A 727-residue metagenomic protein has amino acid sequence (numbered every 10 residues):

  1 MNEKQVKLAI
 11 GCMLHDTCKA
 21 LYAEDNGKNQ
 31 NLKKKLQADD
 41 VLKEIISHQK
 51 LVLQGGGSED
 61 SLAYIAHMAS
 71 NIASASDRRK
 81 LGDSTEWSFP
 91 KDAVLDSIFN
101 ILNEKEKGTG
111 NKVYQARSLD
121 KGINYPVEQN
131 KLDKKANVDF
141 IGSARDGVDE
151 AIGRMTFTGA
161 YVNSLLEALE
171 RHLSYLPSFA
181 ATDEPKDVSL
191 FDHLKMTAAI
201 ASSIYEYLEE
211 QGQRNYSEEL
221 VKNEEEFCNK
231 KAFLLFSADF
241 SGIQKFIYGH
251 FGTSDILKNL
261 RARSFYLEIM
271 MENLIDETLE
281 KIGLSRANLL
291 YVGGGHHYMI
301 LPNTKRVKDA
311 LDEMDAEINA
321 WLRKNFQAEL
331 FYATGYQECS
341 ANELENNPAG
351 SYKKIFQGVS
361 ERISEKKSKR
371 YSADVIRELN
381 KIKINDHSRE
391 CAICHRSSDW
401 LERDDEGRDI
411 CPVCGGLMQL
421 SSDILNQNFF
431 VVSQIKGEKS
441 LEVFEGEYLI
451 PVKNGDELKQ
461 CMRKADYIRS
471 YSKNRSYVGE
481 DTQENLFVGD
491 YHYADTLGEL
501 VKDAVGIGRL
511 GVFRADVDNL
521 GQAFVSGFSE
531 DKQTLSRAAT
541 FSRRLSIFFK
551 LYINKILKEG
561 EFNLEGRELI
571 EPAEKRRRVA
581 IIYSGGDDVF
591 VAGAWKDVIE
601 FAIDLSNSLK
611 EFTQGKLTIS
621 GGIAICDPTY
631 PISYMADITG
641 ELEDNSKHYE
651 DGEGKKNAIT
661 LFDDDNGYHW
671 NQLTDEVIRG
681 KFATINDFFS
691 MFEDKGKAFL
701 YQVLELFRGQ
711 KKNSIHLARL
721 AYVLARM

Functional and structural regions predicted by a protein language model:
M1-I10, A20-L21, D25-E44, V188-N223 (+1 more regions): Alpha-helical phosphate/pyrophosphate-handling elements in metalloenzyme active cores
M1-P126, Y175-A181, E224-N229, Y248-L260: Divalent metal-dependent catalytic cores for phosphoryl transfer on phosphate-bearing substrates
Q49-V52, L234, A287-I300, Q327-E345 (+4 more regions): A short glycine-enriched loop-to-beta-strand structural element that forms part of the catalytic core of nucleotide
A198-E209, F265-L284, D312-L322, R543-R578 (+3 more regions): Alpha-helical scaffold within the catalytic cores of cyclic-nucleotide enzymes
P302, E317, E338, I623-D627 (+2 more regions): Cyclic nucleotide signaling catalytic output domains
W321-Y332, G358-D374, F612-T618, I638-G667: Catalytic/regulatory signature loops of cyclic-dinucleotide turnover enzymes and related class III nucleotidyl cyclases
S368-Q460: Cys/His-rich short segments
K656-M727: Long, compositionally biased charged/polar accessory segments in the mid-to-C-terminal portions of proteins
